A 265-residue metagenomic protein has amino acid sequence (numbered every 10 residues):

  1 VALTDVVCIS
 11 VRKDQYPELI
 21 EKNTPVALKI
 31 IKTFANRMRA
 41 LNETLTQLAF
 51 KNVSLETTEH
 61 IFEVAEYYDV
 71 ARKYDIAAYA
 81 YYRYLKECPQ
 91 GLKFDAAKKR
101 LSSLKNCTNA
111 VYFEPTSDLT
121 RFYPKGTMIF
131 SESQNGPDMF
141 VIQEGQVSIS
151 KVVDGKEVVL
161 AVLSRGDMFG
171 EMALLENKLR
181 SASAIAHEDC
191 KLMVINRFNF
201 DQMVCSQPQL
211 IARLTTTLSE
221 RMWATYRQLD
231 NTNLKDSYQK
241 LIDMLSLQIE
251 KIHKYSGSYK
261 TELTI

Functional and structural regions predicted by a protein language model:
V1, S102-V158, R165: Regulatory nucleotide-sensing modules
V1-I31, A161-T216, W223: Cyclic-nucleotide recognition modules
L3-N106, M203: Extended, hydrophobic interaction surfaces within ordered domains
C8, V53-T57, D118, L192 (+3 more regions): A generic short alpha-helical patch detector that favors 3-5-residue windows in or near N-terminal regions
L19, F130-Q134, K151-V152, M172-A173 (+2 more regions): Short histidine-centered beta-strand/loop micro-motifs that create catalytic or ligand/metal-coordination sites
A35-I76, A80-R83, T216-I265: Polybasic "coupling" helices that flank or enter modular domains
Y79-S131, L174, N231, Y238 (+1 more regions): Cyclic nucleotide-binding regulatory module and flanking cytosolic helices
